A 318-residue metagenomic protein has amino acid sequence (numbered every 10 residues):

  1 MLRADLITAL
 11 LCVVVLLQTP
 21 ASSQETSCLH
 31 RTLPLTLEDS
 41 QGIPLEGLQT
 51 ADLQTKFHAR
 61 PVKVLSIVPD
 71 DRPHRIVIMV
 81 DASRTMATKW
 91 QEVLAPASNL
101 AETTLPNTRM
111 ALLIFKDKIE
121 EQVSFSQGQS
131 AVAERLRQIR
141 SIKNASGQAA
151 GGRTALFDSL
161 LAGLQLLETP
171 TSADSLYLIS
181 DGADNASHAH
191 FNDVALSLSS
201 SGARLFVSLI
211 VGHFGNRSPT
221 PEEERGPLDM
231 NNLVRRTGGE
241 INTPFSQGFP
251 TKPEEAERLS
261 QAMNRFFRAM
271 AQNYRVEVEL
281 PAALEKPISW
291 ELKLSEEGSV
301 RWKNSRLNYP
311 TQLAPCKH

Functional and structural regions predicted by a protein language model:
D5-L17: Bacterial N-terminal signal peptides
Q24-T85, L94: Eukaryote-biased intrinsically disordered, low-complexity acidic regions enriched in Ser/Thr/Pro
T26-R31, F245-H318: C-terminal "exit" segments of structured domains
L53, D81, L112, G163 (+3 more regions): DG-centered beta-turn motif at the end of beta-strands
P69-Q129, L156-L160, D174-I179: Von Willebrand factor
A82-M86, D117-E121, G182-A186, V211-N216 (+3 more regions): Solvent-exposed loop/turn segments at secondary-structure junctions within structured extracellular/periplasmic domains
K89, E120, A131-D174, N185 (+3 more regions): Von Willebrand factor
G182-R236: VWA/integrin I-like adhesion module and closely mimicked acidic/polar interface patches used
